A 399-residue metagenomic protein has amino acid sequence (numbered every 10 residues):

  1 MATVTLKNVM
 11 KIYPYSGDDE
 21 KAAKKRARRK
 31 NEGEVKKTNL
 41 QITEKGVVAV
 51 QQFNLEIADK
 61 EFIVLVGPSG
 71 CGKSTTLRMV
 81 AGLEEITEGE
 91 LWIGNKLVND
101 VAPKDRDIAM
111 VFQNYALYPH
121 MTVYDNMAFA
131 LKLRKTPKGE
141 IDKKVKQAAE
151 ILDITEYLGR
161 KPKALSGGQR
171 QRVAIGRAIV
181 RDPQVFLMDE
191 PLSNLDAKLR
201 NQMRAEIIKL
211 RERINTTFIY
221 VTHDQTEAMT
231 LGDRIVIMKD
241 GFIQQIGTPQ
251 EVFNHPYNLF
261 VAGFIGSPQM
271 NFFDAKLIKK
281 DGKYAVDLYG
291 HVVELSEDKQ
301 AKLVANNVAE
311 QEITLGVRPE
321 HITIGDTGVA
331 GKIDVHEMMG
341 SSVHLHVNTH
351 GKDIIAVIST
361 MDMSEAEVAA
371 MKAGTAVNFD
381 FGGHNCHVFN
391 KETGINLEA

Functional and structural regions predicted by a protein language model:
D18, M270, K279-A399: Non-catalytic connector elements of ABC transporters
F53-V64: Pre-Walker A (P-loop) beta-loop-beta motif of ABC nucleotide-binding domains
V66-P68: The feature captures the beta-strand-to-loop junction immediately N-terminal to the Walker
A81: Helix-to-loop junction immediately C-terminal to a conserved catalytic motif
T87-E90, E140, D240, C386: Conserved coupling/switch loops of ABC nucleotide-binding domains, chiefly the family-specific signature
E90-W92, K96-L97, F242: ATP-binding/catalytic-site motifs of ATP-hydrolyzing domains
V101-F264: ABC ATPase nucleotide-binding domains
